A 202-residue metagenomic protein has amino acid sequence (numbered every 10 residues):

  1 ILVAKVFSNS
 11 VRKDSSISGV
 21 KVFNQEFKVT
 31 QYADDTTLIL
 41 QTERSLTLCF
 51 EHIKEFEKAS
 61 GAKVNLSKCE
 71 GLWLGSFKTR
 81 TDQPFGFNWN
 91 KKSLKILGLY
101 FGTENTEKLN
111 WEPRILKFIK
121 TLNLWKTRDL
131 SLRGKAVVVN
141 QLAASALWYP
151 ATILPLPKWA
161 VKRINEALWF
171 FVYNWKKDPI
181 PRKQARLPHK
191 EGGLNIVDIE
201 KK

Functional and structural regions predicted by a protein language model:
I1-K201: Nucleotidyl polymerases of mobile genetic elements and RNA viruses
